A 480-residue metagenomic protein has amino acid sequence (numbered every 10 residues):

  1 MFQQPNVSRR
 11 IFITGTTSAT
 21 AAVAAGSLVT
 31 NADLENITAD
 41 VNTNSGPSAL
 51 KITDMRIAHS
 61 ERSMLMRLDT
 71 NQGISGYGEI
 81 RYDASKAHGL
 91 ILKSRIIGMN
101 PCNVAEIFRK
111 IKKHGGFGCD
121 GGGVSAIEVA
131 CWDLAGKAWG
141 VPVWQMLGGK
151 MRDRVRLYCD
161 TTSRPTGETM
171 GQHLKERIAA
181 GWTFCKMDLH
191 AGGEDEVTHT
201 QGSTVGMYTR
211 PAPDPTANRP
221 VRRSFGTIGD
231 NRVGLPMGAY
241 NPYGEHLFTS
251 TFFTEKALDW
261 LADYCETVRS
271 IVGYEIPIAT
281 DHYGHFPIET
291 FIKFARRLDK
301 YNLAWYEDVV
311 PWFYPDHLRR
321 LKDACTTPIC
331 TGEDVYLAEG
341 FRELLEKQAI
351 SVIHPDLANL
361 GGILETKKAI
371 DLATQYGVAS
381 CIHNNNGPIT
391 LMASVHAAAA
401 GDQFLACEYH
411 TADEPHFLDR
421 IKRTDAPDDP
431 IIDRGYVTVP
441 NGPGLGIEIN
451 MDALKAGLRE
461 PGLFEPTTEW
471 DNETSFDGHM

Functional and structural regions predicted by a protein language model:
M1-S8: N-terminal secretory signal peptides
T16-A21: Sec-dependent signal peptide hydrophobic core
G26-R62, M66-L68, S75: C-terminal segment of N-terminal export signals and the immediately downstream linker at the start of the mature
N71-V141, G478-H479: Metal- or metallocofactor-binding catalytic centers and their adjacent structured scaffolds across diverse enzyme
K86, S94, M99-E106, R296-W305 (+2 more regions): Shared catalytic-loop signature of beta/alpha-barrel
E128-D160, R164, T183, L189-H190: Glycine-rich, aromatic-flanked loop segments that form ligand/cofactor-binding clefts across common enzyme folds
R154, T162-R319: Metal-dependent enolase-superfamily TIM-barrel catalytic cores that perform enediolate-based chemistry
L445-M480: Extended hydrophobic packing segments that form well-structured cores
